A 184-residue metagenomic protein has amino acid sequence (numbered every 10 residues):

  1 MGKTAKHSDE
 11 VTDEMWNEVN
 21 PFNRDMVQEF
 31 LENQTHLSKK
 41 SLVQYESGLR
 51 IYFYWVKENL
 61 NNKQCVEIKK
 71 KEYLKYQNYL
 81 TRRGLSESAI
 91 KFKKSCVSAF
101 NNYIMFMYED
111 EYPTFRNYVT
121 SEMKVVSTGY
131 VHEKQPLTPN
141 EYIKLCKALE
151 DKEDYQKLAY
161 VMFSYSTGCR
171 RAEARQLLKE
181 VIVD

Functional and structural regions predicted by a protein language model:
M1-L37: N-terminal DNA-binding module of tyrosine recombinases/phage integrases
P21, E67, P136, E150-E153: Short helix-capping and inter-helix turn/linker motifs at the boundaries of alpha-helical repeat units
D25-H132, K147: N-terminal core-binding DNA-recognition domain of tyrosine recombinases/integrases
L42, E87, K157, R171-A172: Internal amphipathic alpha-helical segments of the cytochrome P450 catalytic fold
Y45, V97, Y160, G168 (+1 more regions): Alpha-helix N-cap/helix-start motif at helix boundaries, enriched for small hydrophobics
P139-R171: Basic, Lys/Arg- and aromatic-enriched nucleic-acid-binding interface segment
Q176-D184: Conserved tyrosine-mediated DNA breakage-rejoining catalytic core shared by Y-recombinases
